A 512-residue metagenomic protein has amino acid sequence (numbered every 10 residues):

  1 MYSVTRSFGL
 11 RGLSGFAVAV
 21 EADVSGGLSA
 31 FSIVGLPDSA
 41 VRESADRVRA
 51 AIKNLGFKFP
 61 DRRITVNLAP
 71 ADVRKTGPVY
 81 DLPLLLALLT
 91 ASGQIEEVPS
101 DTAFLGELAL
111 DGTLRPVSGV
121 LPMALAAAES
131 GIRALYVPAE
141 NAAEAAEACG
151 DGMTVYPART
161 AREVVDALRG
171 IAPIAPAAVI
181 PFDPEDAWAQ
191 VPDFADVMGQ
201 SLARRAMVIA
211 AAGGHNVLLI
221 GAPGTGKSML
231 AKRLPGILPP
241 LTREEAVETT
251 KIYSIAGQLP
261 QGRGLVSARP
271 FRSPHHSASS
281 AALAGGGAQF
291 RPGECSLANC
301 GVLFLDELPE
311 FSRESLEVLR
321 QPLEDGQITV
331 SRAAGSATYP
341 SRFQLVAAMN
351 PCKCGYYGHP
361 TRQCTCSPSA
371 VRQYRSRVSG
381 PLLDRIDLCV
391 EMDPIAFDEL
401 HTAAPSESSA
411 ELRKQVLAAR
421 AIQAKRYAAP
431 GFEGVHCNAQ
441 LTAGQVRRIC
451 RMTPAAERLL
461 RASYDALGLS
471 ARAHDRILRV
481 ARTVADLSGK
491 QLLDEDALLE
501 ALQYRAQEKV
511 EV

Functional and structural regions predicted by a protein language model:
M1-L218, A222, S228, S331 (+2 more regions): Peripheral, non-AAA+ core regions of ATP-driven protein-machinery
V34-A45, P60, N67-G77, F290 (+1 more regions): Basic, amphipathic alpha-helical bundle interface domains used for macromolecular binding and assembly
D111, L305-S312, G355: Catalytic P-loop NTPase motifs of RecA-like helicase/translocase cores
V208, L265, P270, S280-L303 (+1 more regions): Conserved alpha-helical scaffold flanking the Walker A/P-loop in AAA+ ATPase domains
L219-P260: Walker A/P-loop
E244, K251-L283: Clamp-loader machinery-focused feature within the broader ASCE/P-loop NTPase space
C300, D306-E307, V318: Walker B catalytic acidic pair
